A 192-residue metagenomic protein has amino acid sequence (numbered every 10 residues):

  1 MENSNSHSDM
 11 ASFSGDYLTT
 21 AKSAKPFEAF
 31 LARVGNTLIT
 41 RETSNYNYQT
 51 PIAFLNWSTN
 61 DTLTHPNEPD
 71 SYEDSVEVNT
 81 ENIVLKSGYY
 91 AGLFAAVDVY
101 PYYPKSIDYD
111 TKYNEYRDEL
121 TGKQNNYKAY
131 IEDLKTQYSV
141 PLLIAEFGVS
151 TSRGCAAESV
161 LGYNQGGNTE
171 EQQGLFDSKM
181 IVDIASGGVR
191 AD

Functional and structural regions predicted by a protein language model:
M1-A24, Y46-S58: Active-site groove signature of glycoside hydrolases
D9, S14-L18, G35-I39, V76-E77 (+2 more regions): Alpha-helical repeat scaffolds in large eukaryotic proteins
D16-A29, R41, Y109-N125, G162-Q172: The substrate-binding groove and active-site-proximal loops of carbohydrate-active enzymes, especially glycoside
E28-Y48: Solenoidal tandem-repeat scaffolds enriched in leucines and small polar residues
F30, V34-G35, Y127-Y130, F176-M180: Alpha-helical packing segments of well-folded alpha/beta enzyme cores
A32, N36-I39, V182-D192: Aromatic- and carboxylate-lined catalytic core of secreted/periplasmic carbohydrate-active enzymes
Y46, I52-F54, T62-V160, I181 (+1 more regions): Glycoside hydrolase catalytic-domain groove-lining segments
E170-G187: C-terminal structured "cap/appendage" subdomains that terminate the fold
